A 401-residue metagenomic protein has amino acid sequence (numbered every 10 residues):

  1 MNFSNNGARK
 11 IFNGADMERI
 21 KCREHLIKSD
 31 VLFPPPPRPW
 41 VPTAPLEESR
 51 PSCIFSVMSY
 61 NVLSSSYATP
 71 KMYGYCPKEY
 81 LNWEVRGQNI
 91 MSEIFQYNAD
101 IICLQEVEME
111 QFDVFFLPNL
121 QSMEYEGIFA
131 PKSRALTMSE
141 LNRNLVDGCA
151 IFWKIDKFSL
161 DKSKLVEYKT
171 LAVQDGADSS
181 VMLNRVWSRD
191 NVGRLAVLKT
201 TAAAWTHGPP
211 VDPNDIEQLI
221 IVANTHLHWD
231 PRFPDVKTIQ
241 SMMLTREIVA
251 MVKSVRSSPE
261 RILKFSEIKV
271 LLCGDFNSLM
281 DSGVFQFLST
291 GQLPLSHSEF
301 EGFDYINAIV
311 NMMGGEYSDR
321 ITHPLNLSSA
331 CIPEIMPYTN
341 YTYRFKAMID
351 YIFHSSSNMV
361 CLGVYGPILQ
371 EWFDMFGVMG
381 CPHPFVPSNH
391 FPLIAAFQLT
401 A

Functional and structural regions predicted by a protein language model:
M1-G148, S241-M242, R246, A250 (+2 more regions): N-terminal, active-site-proximal structural segment of metallo-dependent hydrolase catalytic domains
N2-A44, S188, K199-G208, R232 (+2 more regions): Metal-dependent phosphoester-hydrolase catalytic domains
H25-I54, I101-W229, F233, M313 (+4 more regions): Structured beta-strand-rich core segments of catalytic domains in phosphoester-bond hydrolases
Y60, L104-Q105, T225, C273-D275: Active-site flanking residues adjacent to catalytic metal/cofactor-binding acidic residues
L63, E108, H228, F276-L279: Catalytic metal-binding/acid-base residues of hydrolase active sites
Y80-V85, W187-D190, D235-I239, V386: Conserved phosphate-coordination/catalytic loops
V114-F115, D235-I239, G283: Generic recognition of short, well-ordered alpha-helical segments
